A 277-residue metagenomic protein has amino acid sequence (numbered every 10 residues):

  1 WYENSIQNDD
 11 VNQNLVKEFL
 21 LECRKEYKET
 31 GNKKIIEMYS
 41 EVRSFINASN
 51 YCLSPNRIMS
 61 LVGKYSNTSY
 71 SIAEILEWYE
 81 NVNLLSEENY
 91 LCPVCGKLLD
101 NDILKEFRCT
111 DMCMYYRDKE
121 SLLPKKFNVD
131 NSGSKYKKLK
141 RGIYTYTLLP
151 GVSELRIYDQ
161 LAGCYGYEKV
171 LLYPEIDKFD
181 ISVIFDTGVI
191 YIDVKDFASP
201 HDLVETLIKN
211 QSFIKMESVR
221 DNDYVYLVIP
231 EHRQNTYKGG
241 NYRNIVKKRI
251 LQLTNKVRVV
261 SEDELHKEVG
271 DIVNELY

Functional and structural regions predicted by a protein language model:
W1-V129: Nuclease-adjacent, charged terminal/linker segments that flank catalytic cores
S5, Q160, D180-I181: Exposed, interaction-prone assembly regions rather than primary DNA-binding/catalytic cores
N47-Y51, G63-L84, R243-Y277: Non-catalytic C-terminal interaction segments of nucleic acid-processing enzymes
A73, L172-I184: Beta-rich nucleic-acid/ligand-interaction surfaces
L85, K125-Y173: Acidic-basic catalytic patches of nuclease active cores, encompassing PD-(D/E)XK and other metal-cofactor nuclease
K119-L122, R141, D202-E205: A short, polar/proline- and glycine-enriched secondary-structure boundary/capping micro-motif
F179-Y191, E217-S218: Active-site beta-strand-loop-beta-strand hairpin of nuclease catalytic cores that positions key catalytic residues
K195-T254: Catalytic cores of nucleic-acid endonucleases
